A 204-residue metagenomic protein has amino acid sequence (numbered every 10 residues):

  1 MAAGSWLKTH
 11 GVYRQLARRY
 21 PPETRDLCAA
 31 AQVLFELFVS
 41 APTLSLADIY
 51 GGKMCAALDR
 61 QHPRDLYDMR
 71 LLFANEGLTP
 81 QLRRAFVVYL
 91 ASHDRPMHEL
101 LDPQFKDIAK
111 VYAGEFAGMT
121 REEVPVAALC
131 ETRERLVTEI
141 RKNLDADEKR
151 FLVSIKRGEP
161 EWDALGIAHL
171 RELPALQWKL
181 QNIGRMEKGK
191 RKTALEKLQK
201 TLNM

Functional and structural regions predicted by a protein language model:
M1-M204: Compositionally biased terminal segments of proteins
